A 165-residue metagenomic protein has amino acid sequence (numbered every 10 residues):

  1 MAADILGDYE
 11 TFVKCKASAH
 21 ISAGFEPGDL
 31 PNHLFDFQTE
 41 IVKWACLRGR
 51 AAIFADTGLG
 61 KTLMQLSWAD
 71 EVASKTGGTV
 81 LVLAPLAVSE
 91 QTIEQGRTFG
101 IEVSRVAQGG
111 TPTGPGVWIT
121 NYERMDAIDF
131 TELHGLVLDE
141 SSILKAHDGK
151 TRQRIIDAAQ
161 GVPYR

Functional and structural regions predicted by a protein language model:
A3-A55, L59-Y164: SF2 helicase/translocase NTPase motor core, specifically the RecA-like lobe 1 inter-motif segment between Walker
